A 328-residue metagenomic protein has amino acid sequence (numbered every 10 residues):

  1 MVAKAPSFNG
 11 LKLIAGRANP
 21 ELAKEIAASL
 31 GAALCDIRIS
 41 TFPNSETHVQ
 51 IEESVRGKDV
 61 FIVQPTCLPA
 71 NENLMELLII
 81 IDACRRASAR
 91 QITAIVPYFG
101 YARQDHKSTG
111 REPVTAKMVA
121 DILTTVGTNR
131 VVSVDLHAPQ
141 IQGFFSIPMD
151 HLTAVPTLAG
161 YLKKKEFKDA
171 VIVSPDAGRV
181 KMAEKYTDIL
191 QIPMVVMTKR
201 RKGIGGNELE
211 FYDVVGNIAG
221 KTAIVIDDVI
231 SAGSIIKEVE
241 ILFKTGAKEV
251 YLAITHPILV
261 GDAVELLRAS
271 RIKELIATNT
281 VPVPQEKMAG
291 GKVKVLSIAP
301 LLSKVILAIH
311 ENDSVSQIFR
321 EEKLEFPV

Functional and structural regions predicted by a protein language model:
M1-V328: PRPP-associated nucleotide enzymes
